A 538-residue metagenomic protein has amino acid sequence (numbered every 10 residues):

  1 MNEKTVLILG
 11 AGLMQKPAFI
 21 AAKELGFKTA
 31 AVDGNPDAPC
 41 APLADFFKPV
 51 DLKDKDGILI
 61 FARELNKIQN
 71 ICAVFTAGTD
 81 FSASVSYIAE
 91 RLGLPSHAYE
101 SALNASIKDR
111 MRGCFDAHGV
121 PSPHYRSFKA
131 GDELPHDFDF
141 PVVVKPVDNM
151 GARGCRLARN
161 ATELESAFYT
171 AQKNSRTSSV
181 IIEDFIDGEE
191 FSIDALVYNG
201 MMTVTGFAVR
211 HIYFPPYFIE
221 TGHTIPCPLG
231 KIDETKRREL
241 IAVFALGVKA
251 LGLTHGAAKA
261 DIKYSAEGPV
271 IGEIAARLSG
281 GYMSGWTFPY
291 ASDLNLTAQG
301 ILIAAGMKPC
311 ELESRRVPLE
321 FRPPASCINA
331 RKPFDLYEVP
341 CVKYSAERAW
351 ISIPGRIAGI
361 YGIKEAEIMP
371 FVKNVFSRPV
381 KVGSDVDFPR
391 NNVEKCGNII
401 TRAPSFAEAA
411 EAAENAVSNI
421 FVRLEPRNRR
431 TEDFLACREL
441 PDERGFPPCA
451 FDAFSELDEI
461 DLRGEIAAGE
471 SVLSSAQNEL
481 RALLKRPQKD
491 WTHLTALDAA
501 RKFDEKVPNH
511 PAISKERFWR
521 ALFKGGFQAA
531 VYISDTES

Functional and structural regions predicted by a protein language model:
M1-S101, F321-F334, P379-E394, R402-A436 (+1 more regions): ATP-binding N-terminal substructure of ATP-dependent carboxylate-amine bond-forming enzymes
G57-I58, E133, L164, G355-Y361 (+1 more regions): Short, conserved charged micro-motifs
S106-I181, D187, Y198-N199, L229-A242 (+5 more regions): Active-site nucleotide/adenylate-binding loops and adjacent lid/helix of ATP-dependent enzymes
R156, D184, P228-L229, P289 (+1 more regions): Short, well-ordered beta-strand elements within core beta-sheets of diverse protein domains
R159, A195, W350-I353, I399-S405: Short beta-strand-to-loop capping motifs
A171-T177, I186-L229, R238-I271, A275-S284 (+1 more regions): Phosphate-binding core of ATP-grasp and ATP-grasp-like enzymes
E239-A260, A275-A358: Active-site "cap" helix and flanking loop/linker of ATP-utilizing ligase/carboxylase catalytic domains
A349-S384: Glycine-rich active-site loop/lid that clamps phosphate-bearing ligands
